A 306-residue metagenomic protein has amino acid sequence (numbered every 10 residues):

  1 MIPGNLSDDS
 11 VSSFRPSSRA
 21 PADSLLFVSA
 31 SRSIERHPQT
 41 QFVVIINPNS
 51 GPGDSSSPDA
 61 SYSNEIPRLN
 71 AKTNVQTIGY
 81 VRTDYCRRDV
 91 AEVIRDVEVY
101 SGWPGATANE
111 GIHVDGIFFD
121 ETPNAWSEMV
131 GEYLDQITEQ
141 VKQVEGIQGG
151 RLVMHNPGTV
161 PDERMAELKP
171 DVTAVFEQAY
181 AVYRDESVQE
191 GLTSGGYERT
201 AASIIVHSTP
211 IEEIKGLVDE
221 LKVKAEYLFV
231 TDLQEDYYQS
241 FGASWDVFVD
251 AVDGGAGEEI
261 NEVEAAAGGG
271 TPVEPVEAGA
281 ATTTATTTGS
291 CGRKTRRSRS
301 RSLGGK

Functional and structural regions predicted by a protein language model:
M1-P272: Glycan-processing catalytic domains of CAZymes
A265-K306: Fungal extracellular Ser/Thr-rich, low-complexity intrinsically disordered regions
